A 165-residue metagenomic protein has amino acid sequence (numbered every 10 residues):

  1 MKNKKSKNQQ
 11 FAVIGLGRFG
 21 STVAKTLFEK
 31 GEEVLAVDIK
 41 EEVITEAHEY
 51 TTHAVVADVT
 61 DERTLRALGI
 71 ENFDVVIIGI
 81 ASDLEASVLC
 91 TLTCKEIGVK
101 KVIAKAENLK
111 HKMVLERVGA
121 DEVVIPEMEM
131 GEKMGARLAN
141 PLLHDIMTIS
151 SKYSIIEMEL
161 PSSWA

Functional and structural regions predicted by a protein language model:
M1-A165: Cytosolic regulatory regions of ion transport systems
